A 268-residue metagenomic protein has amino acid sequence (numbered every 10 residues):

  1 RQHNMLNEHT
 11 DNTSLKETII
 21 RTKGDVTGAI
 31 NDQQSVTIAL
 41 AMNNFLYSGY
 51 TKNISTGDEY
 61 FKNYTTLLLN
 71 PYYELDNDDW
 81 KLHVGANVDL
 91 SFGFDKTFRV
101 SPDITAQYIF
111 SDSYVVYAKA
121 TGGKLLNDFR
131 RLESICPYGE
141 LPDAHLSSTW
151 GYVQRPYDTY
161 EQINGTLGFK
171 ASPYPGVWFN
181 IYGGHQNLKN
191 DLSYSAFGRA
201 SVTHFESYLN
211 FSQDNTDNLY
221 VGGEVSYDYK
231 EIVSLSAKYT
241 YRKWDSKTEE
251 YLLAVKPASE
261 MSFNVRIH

Functional and structural regions predicted by a protein language model:
R1, Q34-V36: Transmembrane beta-strand segments of Gram-negative outer membrane beta-barrel proteins
R1-I19: Flexible loop and strand-edge segments within Gram-negative outer membrane beta-barrel domains
E8-T10, G49-I54, K247-E250: Short acidic, glycine/proline-rich loop/turn micro-motifs
S14, D58-T65, D76, K96-F98 (+1 more regions): Short, contiguous, pocket-lining structural segments that sit at or immediately flank catalytic/ligand-binding sites
T18, A29-I30: Hydrophobic, small-residue-rich alpha-helical packing segments that form membrane-like cores
K23-D25: Acidic low-complexity intrinsically disordered regions
T37-Y50, Y60-S91, E231-I232, S236: Surface-exposed extracellular loop regions of Gram-negative outer-membrane beta-barrel proteins
K81, D89-H268: Exposed, low-structure sequence patches enriched in small/polar residues
